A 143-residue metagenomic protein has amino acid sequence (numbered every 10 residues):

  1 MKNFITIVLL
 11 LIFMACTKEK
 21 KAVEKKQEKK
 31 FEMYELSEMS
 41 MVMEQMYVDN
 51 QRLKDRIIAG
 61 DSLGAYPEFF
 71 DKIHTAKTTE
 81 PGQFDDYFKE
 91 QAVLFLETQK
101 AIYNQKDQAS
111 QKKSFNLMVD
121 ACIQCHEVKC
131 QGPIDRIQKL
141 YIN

Functional and structural regions predicted by a protein language model:
M1-Q27: Bacterial Sec-dependent N-terminal signal peptides
T17-N143: Sequence context surrounding c-type heme c attachment/ligation sites in exported
